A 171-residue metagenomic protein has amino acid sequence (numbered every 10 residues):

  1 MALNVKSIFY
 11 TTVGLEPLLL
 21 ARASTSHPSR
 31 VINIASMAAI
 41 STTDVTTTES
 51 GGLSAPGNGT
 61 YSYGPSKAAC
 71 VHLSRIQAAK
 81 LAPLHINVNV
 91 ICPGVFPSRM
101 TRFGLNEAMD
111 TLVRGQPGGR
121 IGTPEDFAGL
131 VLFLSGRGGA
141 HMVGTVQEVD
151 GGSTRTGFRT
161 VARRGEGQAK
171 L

Functional and structural regions predicted by a protein language model:
T11-L15, L19, L73-S74, L130 (+1 more regions): Hydrophobic positions on the long internal alpha-helix of Rossmann-like NAD(P)-dependent oxidoreductase domains
L20-P83, V95: Catalytic loop of short-chain dehydrogenase/reductase
I40, P83, C92-F103, R155: Short, flexible catalytic-loop segment of classical short-chain dehydrogenase/reductase
A82-N87, M142-G144: Short, small/polar-rich loop/turn modules that mediate ligand/substrate recognition or access, typified
N87-P97, S135, D150: Conserved SDR Rossmann-fold cofactor-binding beta-strand/turn motif
Q116-F127, G138: A conserved structural motif in NAD(P)-dependent oxidoreductases
L132, V143-L171: Short C-terminal tail/terminal secondary-structure segment of NAD(P)H-dependent dehydrogenase/reductase domains
